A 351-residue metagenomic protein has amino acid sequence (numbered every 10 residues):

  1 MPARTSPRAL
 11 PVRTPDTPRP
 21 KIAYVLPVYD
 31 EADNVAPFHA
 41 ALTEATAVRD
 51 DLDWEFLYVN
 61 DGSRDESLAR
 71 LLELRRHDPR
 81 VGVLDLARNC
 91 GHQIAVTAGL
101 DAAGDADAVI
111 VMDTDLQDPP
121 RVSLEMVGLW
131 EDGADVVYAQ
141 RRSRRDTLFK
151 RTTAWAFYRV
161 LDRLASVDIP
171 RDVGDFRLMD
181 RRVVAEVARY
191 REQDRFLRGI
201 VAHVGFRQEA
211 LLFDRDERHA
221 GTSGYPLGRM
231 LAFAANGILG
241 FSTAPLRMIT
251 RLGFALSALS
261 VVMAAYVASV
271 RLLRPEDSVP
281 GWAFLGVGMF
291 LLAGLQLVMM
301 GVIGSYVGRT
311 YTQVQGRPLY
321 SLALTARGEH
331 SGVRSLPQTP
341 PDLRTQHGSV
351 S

Functional and structural regions predicted by a protein language model:
P2-P18, R198-S351: Hydrophobic helical membrane-anchoring modules
P2-T147: Structured catalytic core of nucleotide-sugar glycosyltransferases
T17-R19, D51, A103-G104, R171 (+3 more regions): A generic fold-level signal
P27, L86-R88, R177, T250 (+2 more regions): Short conserved micro-motifs on helix faces and helix-strand junctions that flank and scaffold key functional residues
Y29-D33, Q117, R121, A188 (+3 more regions): Residues in soluble alpha-helical coiled-coils and helical-bundle/repeat scaffolds
E44, V48, E73, H77 (+8 more regions): Conserved amphipathic alpha-helical interaction elements at protein-protein interfaces in regulatory, energy-coupling
W54, V137-A139, I169-D172, R247-T250 (+1 more regions): Short, hydrophobic secondary-structure boundary micro-motifs
G82-A102, Q117-I200, D216-G228, A232-A235: Acceptor/aglycone-binding surface of glycosyltransferases and processive sugar-polymer synthases
